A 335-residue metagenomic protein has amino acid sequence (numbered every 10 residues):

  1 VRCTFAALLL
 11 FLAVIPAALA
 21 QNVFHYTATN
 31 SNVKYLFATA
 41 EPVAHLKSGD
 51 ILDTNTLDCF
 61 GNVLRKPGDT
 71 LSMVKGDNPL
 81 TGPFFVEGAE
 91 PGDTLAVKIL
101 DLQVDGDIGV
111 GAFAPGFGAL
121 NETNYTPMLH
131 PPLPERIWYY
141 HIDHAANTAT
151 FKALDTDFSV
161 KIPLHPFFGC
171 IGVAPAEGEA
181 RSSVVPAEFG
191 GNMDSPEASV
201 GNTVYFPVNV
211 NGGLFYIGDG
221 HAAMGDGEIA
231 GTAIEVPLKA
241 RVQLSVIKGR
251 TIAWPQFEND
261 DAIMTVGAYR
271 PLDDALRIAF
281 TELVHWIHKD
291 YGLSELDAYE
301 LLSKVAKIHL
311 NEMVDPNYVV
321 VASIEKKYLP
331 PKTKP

Functional and structural regions predicted by a protein language model:
A6-A17: Bacterial N-terminal signal peptides
N22-M73: N-terminal, Lys/Arg-enriched amphipathic/low-complexity engagement segments that precede the first folded domain
T27-F37, M73-L80, R181-F189, L283: Short, structured beta-strand/loop micro-motifs enriched in basic residues and often containing a Trp
L36, C59-L71, L102-F113, G212-A222 (+1 more regions): Short, Lys/Arg- and Gly-enriched loop/turn segments at beta-strand edges
T54, T94-V97, F206: A generic structural signal for residues embedded in beta-strands
V104-S199: Intrinsically disordered, low-complexity linker/loop segments enriched in Gly/Pro and charged/polar residues
L164-D273: Conserved mixed alpha/beta catalytic, RNA-binding, or beta-rich assembly cores of soluble enzyme, regulatory
